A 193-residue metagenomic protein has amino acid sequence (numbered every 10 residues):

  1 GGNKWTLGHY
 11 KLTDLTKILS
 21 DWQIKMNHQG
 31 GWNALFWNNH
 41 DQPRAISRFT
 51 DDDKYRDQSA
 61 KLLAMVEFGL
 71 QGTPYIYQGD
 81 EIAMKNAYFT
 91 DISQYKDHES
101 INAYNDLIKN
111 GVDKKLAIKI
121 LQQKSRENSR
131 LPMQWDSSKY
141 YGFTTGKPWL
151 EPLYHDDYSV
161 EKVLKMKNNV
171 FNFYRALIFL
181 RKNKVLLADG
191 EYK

Functional and structural regions predicted by a protein language model:
G1-K193: Active-site and adjacent substrate-binding regions of carbohydrate-active enzymes
